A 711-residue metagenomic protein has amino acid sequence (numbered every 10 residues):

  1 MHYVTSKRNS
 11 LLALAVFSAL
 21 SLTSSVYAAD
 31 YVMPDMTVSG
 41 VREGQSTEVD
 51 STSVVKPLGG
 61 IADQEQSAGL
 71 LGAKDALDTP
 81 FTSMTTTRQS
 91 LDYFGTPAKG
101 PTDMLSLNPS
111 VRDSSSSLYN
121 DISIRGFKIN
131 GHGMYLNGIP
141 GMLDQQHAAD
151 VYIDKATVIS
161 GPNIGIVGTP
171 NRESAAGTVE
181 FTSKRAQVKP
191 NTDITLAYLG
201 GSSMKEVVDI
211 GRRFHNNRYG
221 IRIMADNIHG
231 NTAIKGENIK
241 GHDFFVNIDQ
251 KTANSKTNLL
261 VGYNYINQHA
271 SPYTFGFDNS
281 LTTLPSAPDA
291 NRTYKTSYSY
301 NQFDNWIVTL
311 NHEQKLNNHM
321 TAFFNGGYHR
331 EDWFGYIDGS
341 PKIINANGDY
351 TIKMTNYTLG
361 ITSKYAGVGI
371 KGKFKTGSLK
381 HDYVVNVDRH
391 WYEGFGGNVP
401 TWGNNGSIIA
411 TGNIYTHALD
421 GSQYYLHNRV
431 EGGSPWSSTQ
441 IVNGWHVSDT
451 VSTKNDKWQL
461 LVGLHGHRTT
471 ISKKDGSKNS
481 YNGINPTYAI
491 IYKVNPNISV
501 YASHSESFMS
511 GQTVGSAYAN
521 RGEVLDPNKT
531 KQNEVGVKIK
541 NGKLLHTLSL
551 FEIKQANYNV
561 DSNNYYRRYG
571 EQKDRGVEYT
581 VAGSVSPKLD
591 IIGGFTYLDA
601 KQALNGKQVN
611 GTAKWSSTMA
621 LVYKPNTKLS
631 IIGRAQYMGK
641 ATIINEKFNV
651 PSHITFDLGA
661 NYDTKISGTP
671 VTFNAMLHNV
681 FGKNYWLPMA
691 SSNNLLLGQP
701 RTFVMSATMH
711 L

Functional and structural regions predicted by a protein language model:
V41-E43, E48-D121, Y135-A149, S160-I166: Periplasmic N-terminal accessory/gating domains of Gram-negative outer-membrane beta-barrel systems
D150-D193: A beta-strand signature from Gram-negative outer-membrane beta-barrel systems, especially the internal plug domain
N191-D193, Y198-Y273, Y298-N317: Transmembrane beta-barrel wall of Gram-negative outer-membrane proteins
N267-L281, W391-G396, I491-E534, I539 (+3 more regions): Surface-exposed extracellular loop regions of Gram-negative outer-membrane beta-barrel proteins, predominantly
E313-K315, T321-G327, E331-G339, D526-L598 (+1 more regions): Membrane-embedded beta-barrel scaffold of Gram-negative outer-membrane proteins
I361, K380-Y392, S434-Q555, S584-S586 (+2 more regions): Structural signature of Gram-negative outer-membrane beta-barrels, strongest in the C-terminal barrel of TonB-dependent
N455-K457, E552-K554, R568-N645, F681-N684 (+1 more regions): Gram-negative outer-membrane beta-barrel transporters
I591, K640, Y662-L711: C-terminal beta-signal and adjacent terminal beta-strands/loops of Gram-negative outer-membrane beta-barrel proteins
